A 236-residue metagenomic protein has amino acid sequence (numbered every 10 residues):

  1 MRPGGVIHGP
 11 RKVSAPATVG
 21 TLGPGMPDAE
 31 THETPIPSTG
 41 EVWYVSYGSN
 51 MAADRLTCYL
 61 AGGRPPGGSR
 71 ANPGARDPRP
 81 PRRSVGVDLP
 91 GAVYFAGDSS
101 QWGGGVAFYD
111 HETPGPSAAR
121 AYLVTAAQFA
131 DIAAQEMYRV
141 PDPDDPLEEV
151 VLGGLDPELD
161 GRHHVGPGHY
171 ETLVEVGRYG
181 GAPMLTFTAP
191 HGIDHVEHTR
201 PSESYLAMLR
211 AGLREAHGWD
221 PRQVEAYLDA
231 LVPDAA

Functional and structural regions predicted by a protein language model:
G5, G9-P10, P16-A236: Glycine-aromatic micro-motifs
